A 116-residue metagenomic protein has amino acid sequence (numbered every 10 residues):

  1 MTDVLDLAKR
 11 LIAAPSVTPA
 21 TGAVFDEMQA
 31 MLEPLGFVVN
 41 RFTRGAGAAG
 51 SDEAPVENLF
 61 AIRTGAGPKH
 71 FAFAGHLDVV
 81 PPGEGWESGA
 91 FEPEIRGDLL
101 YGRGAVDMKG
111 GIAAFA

Functional and structural regions predicted by a protein language model:
M1-A105: Acidic/His- and Gly-rich active-site-bordering loop/insert found across diverse amide/peptide-bond hydrolases
L100, M108-A116: Acidic/histidine-rich catalytic neighborhood of metal-dependent amide-processing enzymes
